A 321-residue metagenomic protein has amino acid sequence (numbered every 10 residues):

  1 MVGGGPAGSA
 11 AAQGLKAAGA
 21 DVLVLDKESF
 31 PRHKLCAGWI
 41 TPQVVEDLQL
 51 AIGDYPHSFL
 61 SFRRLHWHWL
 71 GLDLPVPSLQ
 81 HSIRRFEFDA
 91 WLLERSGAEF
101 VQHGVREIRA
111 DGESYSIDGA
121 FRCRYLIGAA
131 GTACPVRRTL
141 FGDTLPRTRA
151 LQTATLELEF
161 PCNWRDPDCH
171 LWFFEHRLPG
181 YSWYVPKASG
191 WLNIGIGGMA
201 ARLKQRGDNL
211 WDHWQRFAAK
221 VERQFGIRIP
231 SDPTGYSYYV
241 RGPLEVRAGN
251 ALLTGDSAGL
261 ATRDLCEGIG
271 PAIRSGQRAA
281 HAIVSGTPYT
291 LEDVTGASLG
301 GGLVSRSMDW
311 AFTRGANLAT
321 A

Functional and structural regions predicted by a protein language model:
M1-A7: Beta1/beta-strand and adjacent pyrophosphate-binding region of the FAD-binding site in flavoprotein oxidoreductases
V2, L25, T254-G255: Active-site flanking residues adjacent to catalytic metal/cofactor-binding acidic residues
G4, E94-F225, P230, P243 (+1 more regions): Predominantly flavin-linked oxidoreductase catalytic cores and closely associated redox partners
Q13-L35: Glycine-rich FAD pyrophosphate-binding loop
W39-W91, Q102-H103: A conserved beta-strand/loop capping segment in the N-terminal third of enzymes that catalyze redox or closely related
G235-R263, V304-T320: FAD-binding beta-loop-beta segment adjacent to the flavin cofactor pocket
A261-I283: A conserved FAD-binding loop/helix module that cradles the flavin
H281-A321: C-terminal helical "tail/cap" subdomain of flavin- and related membrane-associated enzymes
